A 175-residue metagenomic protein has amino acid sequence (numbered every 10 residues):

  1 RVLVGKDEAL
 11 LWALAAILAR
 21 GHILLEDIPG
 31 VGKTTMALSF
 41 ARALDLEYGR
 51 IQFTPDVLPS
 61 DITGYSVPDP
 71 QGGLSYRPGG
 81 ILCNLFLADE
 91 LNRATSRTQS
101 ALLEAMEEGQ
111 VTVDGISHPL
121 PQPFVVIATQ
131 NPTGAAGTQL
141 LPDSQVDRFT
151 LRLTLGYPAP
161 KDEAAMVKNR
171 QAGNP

Functional and structural regions predicted by a protein language model:
R1-A9: Dynamic helix-loop-helix/coil hinge segments at AAA+ ATPase domain boundaries and subdomain interfaces
L11, L18-R20, V31, L44 (+5 more regions): Short loop/turn elements that form and flank the Walker-type P-loop nucleotide-binding site in RecA-like NTPase cores
W12-A15, S66-A88: Conserved alpha-helical scaffold flanking the Walker A/P-loop in AAA+ ATPase domains
L14-P55: Walker A/P-loop
I23, F86, F124: Conserved beta-strand position immediately N-terminal to the Walker
D27, D89-E90, A101: Walker B catalytic acidic pair
I28, I62, T129: P-loop (Walker A) phosphate-binding loop of NTP-binding proteins
D69-G72, R93-T98, M106-P175: Canonical AAA+ ATPase core
